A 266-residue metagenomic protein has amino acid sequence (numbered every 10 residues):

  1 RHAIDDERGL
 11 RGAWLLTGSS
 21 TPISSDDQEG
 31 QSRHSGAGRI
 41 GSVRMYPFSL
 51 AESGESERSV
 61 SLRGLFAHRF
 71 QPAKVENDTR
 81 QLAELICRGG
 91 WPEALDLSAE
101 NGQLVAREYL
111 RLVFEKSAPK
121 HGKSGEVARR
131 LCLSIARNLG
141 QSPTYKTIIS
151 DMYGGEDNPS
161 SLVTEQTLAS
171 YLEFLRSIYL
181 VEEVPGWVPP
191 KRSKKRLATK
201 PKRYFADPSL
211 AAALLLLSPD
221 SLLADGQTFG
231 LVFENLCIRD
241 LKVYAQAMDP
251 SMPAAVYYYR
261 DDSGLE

Functional and structural regions predicted by a protein language model:
R1, D27-Q28, G54-E57, P185 (+1 more regions): Short, flexible helix/strand-to-coil boundary loops that buttress conserved ligand/catalytic motifs in alpha/beta
R1, S53, I86-G89, L175 (+2 more regions): Conserved RecA-like P-loop NTPase ATPase core
R1-W14: Conserved Walker B catalytic segment
A3-D5, R33-G38, S221-L222: Glycine-rich, phosphate-binding/catalytic loops in enzymes
D6, S35, Q246-P250: Arginine/glycine-rich "motif VI" loop of SF2 helicases in the C-terminal RecA-like domain
G12, G18-Q141: Interdomain motor-coupling "hinge/lid" segment immediately C-terminal to the ATP-binding subdomain of NTP-driven enzymes
L97-E266: Accessory nucleic acid-recognition modules appended to NTPase machines
